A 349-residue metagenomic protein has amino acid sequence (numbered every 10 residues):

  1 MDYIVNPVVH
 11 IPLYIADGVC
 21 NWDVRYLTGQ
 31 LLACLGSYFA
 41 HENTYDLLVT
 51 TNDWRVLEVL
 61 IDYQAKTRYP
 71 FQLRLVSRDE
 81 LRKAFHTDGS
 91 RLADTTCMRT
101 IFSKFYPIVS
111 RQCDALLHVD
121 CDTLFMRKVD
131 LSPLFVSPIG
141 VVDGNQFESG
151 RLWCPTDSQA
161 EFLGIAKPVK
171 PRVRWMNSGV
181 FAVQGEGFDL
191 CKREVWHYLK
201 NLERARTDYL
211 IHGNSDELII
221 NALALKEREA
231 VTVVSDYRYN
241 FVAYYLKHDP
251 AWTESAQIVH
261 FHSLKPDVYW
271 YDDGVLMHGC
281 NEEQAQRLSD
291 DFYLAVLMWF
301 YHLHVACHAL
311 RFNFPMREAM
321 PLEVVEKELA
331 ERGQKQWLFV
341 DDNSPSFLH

Functional and structural regions predicted by a protein language model:
M1-H86, F300-H349: N-terminal anchoring/stem segment of glycosyltransferases
A16-Y26, G89-T96, L152-W153, R206-I211 (+1 more regions): Short, flexible/disordered intra-domain loops and linkers
N52-V56, R78, T123-K128, Y237-R238: Short, polar loop motifs at secondary-structure junctions
F85-M98, C154-D157, H248-S255: Short, surface-exposed amphipathic charged segments that create phosphate/polyanion-binding patches used for binding
T100-L152: GT-A fold catalytic core of metal-dependent nucleotide-sugar glycosyltransferases, centered on the diacidic
S158-R172: Short, flexible, basic/aromatic active-site loop/helix in glycosyltransferases
V169-V268: Catalytic core and acceptor-binding pocket of nucleotide-sugar-dependent glycosyltransferases
Y244-L348: C-terminal catalytic/acceptor-binding lobe
